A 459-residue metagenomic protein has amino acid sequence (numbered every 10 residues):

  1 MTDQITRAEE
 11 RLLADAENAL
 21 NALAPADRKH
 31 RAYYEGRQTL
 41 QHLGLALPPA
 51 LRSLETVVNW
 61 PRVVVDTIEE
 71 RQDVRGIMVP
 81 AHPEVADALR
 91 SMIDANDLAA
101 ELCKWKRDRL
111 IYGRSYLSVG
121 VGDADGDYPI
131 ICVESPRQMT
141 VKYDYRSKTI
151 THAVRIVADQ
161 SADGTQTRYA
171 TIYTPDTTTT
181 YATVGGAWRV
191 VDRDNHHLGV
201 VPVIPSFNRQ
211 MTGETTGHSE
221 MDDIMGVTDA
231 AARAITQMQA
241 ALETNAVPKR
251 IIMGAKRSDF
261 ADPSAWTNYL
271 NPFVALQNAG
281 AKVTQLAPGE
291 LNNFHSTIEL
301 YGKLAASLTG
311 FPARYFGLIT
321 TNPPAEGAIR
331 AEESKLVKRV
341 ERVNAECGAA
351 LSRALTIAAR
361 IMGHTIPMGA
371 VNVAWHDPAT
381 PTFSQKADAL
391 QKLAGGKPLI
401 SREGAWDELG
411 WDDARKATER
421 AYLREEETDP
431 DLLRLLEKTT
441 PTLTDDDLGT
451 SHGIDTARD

Functional and structural regions predicted by a protein language model:
M1-C132, L448-D459: Extended, helix-rich architectural segments
E35-L40, G44-P49, V274-L308, Y315 (+3 more regions): Extended, non-catalytic structural segments that build the interaction scaffolds of large macromolecular assemblies
A81-V85, I93-L102, R109, D223 (+4 more regions): Short amphipathic alpha-helical segments
Y116-T216: Extended, regular secondary-structure scaffolds
R189-A331, V371-A374, T382: Extended, charged amphipathic alpha-helical segments
A313-L318, T365-V371, W411-Y422: Short, surface-exposed acidic
T356-I366: Substrate-recognition/cap regions that form aromatic- and gly/pro-loop-enriched pockets for small-molecule ligands
L390-D459: Activation/maturation switch segments at domain boundaries
